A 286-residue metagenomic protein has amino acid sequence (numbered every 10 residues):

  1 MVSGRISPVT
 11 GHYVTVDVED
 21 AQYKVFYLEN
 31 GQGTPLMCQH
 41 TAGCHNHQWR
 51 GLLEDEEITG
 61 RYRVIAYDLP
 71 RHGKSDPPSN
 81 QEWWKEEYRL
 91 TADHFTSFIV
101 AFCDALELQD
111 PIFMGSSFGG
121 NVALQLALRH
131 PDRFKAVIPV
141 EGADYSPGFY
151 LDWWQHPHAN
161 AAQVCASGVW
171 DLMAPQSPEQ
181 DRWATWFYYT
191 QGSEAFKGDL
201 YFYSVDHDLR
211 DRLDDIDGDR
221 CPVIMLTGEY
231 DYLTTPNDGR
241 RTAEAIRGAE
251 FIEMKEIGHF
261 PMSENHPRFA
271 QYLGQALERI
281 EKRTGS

Functional and structural regions predicted by a protein language model:
M1-C38, I58-Y62, L108-Q109, G274-S286: Alpha/beta-hydrolase fold catalytic core
E19, Y23-Q81: Conserved HGGG/HGGXW glycine-rich cap/lid loop of the alpha/beta-hydrolase fold
E19-D20, A66-M114, Q271: Active-site loop/oxyanion-hole signature of alpha/beta-hydrolase fold enzymes
N121-R129, F134-C165: Flexible "cap/lid" loop of the alpha/beta hydrolase fold
G148-F149, W153-W154, A161-R220: Conserved alpha/beta-hydrolase catalytic His-Asp/Glu region
D219, M225-T227: Short beta-strand/loop motif that positions the catalytic acidic residue of the alpha/beta-hydrolase fold
E229-T234: Acidic catalytic loop of the alpha/beta-hydrolase fold
A249-S286: Catalytic active-site module of serine/aspartate enzymes centered on a nucleophile-bearing elbow/loop
